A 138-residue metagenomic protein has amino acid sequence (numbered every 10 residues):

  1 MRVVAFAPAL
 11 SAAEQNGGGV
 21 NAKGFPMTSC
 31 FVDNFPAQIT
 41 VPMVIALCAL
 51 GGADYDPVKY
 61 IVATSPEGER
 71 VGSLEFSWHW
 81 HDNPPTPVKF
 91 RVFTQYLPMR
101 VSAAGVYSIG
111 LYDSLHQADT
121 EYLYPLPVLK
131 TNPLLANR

Functional and structural regions predicted by a protein language model:
R2-A104, S108-R138: Contiguous segments within soluble domain cores/interaction surfaces
